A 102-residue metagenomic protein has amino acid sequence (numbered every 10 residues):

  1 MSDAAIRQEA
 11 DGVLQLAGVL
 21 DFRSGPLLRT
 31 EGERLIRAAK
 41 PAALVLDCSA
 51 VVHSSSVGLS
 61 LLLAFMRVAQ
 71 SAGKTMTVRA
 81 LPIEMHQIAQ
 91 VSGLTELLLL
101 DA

Functional and structural regions predicted by a protein language model:
M1-H53, V57, A64-A102: STAS-like cytosolic regulatory interaction modules
